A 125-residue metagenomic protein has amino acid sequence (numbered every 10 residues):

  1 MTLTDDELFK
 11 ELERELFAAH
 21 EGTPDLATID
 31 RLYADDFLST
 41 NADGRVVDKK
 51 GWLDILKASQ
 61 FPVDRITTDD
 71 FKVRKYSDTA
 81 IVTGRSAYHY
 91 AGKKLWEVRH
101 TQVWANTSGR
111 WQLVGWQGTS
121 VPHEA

Functional and structural regions predicted by a protein language model:
T2-R31, D36-A125: A beta-strand edge to alpha-helix "cap/lid" segment located at domain peripheries
